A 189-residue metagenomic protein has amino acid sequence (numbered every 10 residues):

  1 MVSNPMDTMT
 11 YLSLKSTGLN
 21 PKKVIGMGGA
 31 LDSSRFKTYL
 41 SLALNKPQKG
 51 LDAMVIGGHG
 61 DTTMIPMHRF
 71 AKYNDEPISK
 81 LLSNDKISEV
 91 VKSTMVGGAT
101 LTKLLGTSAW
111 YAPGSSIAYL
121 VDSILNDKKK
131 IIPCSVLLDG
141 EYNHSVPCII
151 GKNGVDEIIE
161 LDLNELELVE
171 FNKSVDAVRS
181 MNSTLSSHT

Functional and structural regions predicted by a protein language model:
M1-K37: Rossmann-like NAD(P)(H) cofactor-binding subdomain of soluble oxidoreductases
S41-T189: Long, compositionally biased stretches enriched for glycine and/or charged residues
